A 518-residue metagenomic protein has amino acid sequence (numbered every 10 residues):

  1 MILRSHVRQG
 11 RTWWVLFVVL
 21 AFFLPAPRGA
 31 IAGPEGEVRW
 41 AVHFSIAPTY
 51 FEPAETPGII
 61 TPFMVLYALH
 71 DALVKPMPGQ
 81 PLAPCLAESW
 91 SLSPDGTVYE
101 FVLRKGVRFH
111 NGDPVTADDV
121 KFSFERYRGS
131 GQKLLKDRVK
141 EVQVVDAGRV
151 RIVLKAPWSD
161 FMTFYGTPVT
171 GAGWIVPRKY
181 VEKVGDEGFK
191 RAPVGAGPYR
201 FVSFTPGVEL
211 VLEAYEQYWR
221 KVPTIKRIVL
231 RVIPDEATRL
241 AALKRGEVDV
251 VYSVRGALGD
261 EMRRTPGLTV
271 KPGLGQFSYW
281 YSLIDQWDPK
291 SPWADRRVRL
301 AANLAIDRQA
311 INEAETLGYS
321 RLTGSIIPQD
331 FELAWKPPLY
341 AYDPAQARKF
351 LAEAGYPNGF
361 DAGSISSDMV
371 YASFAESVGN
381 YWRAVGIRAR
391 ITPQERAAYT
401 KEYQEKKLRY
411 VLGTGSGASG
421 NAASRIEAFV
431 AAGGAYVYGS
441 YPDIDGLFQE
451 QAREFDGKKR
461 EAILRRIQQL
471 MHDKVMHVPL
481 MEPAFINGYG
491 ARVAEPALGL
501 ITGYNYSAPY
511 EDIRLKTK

Functional and structural regions predicted by a protein language model:
R28-I31, S91, L134-Y180: Surface-exposed binding/hinge segments that line and control ligand-binding clefts or catalytic entry sites
E35, A41-V42, T205, L274 (+4 more regions): Detector for C-terminal structural segments
A41-P94, E125, V194-G195: N-terminal lobe/hinge region of extracytoplasmic solute-binding protein
F44-F63, L86-A87, D113, F161-G171 (+4 more regions): A structural "hinge/loop" feature
Y67, M77-P81, P168-P223, R227 (+3 more regions): Gly/Pro-rich hinge or "lid" segments in bacterial periplasmic/extracellular proteins
E88-G131, V145-R151, R239-A242, P292-A294: Aromatic- and charge-enriched surface segment that lines or borders ligand/interaction sites
R104, R126, Y215-E261, L300 (+1 more regions): Ligand-site clamp/hinge motif
P289, R296, R321-E353, Y371-S373: Structural transition elements
